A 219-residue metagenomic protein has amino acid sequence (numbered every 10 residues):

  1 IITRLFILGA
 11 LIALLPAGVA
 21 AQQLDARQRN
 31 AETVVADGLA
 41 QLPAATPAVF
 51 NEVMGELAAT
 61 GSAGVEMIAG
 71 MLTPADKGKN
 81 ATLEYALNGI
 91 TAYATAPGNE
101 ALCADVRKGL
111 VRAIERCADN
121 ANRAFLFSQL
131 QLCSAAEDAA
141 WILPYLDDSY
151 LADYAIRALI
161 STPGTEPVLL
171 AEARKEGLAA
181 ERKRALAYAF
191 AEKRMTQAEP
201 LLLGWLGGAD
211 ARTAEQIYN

Functional and structural regions predicted by a protein language model:
I1-T3: N-terminal secretory signal peptides that target proteins for export/translocation
L5-P16: Bacterial N-terminal signal peptides
A17-A21: Sec/Tat signal peptide C-region and signal peptidase I cleavage site
L24-Q41, S62-P74, A96-E115, A124 (+5 more regions): Amphipathic alpha-helical scaffolding segments comprising HEAT/armadillo-like alpha-solenoid repeats
D25, E56-A59, Y85-Y93, L126-L132 (+4 more regions): Core register positions within helices of long alpha-helical scaffolds
D37-Y93, A121, A158, E215 (+1 more regions): Alpha-helical, heptad-rich or low-complexity scaffold/stalk segments that mediate oligomerization or tethering
A45-F50, G64, G78-Y85, A118-F125 (+5 more regions): Positions within the helices of HEAT/ARM-like alpha-solenoid repeats
K77-A94, D153-A185, A211-N219: Long amphipathic alpha-helical scaffold regions
